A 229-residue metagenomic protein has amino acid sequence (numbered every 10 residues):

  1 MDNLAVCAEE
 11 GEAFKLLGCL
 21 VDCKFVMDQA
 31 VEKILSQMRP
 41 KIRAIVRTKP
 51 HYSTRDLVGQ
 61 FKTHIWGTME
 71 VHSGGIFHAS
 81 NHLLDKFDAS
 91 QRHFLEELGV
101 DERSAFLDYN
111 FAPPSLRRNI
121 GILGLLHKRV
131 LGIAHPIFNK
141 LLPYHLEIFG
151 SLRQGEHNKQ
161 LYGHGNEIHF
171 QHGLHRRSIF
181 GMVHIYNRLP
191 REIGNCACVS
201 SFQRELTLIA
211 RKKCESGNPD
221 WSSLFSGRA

Functional and structural regions predicted by a protein language model:
M1-E12: Short, conserved micro-motifs composed of acidic
F14-K24, M38, I65, M69-I76 (+3 more regions): Short, conserved catalytic/metal-binding micro-motifs enriched in Asp/Glu and His
F14-L141: Non-catalytic, peripheral interaction segments enriched in hydrophobic/basic residues
A89-L98, L146-G155, E205-T207: Eukaryote-specific, cytoplasm-facing alpha-helical/coiled-coil scaffolding segments in long proteins
L95-A112, R153-G163, S216-P219: Charged/polar, low-hydrophobicity segments characteristic of intrinsically disordered regions and flexible loops
P136-G181: Amphipathic alpha-helical
N139-K140, C196, S223-L224: Short amphipathic alpha-helical segments embedded in low-complexity Lys/Glu-rich regions
Q203-A229: C-terminal helix/juxtamembrane-tail motif
